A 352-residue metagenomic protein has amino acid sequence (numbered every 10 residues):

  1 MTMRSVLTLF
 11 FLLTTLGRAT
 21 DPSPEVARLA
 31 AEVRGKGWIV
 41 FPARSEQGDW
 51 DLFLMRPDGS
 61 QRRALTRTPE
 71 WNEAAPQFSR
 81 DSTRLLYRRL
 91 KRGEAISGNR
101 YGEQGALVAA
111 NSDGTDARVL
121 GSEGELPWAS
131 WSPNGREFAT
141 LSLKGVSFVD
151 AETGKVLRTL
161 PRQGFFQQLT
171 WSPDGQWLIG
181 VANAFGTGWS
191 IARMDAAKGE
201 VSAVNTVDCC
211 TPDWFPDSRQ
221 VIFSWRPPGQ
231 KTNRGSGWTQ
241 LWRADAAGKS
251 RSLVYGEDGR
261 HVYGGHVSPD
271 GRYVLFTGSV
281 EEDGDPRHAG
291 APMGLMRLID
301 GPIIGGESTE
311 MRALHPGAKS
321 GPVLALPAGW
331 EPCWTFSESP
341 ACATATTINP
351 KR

Functional and structural regions predicted by a protein language model:
M1-T2, G59: Accessible peptide chain termini
T2-L9: Sec-dependent signal peptide recognition, specifically the positively charged N-region followed immediately by
F10-A19: Hydrophobic h-region of N-terminal signal peptides that target proteins for export in Gram-negative bacteria
T20-R352: Sequence signature of WD/YWTD-type beta-propeller architectures
